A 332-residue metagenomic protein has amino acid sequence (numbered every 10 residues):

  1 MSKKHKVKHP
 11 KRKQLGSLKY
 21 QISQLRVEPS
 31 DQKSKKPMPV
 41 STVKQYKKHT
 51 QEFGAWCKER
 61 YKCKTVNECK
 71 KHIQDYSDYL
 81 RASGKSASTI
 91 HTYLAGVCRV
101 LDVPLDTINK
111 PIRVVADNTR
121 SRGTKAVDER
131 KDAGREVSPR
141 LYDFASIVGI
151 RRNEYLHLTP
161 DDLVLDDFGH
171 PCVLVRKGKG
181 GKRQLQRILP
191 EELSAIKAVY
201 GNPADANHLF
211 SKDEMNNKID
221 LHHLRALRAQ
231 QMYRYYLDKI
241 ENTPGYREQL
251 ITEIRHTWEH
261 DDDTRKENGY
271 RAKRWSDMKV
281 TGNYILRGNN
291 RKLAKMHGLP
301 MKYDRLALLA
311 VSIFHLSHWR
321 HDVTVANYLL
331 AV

Functional and structural regions predicted by a protein language model:
S34-L105, Y303, I313-L316: Non-catalytic DNA-binding core/recognition domains of DNA-processing enzymes
Q74-D78, A82, D102-G134, K177-K179: Flexible interdomain linker/hinge and immediately adjacent N-terminus of the catalytic tyrosine-recombinase domain
G123-R152, M296, Y303-L306: Basic, Lys/Arg- and aromatic-enriched nucleic-acid-binding interface segment
A145-G169, D322-N327: Short, charged phosphate-coordinating catalytic segments
Y155, L224-L237, S312-I313: Short, basic/aromatic-rich helical patch in the C-terminal catalytic core of site-specific tyrosine
H157-A195: Conserved tyrosine-mediated DNA breakage-rejoining catalytic core shared by Y-recombinases
D166, G181-K182, P190-L221: Major-groove DNA-contacting interfaces characterized by cationic-aromatic clusters
P171-V175, K279-I285, K292-V332: Short functional hotspots where side chains directly engage DNA or cofactors
